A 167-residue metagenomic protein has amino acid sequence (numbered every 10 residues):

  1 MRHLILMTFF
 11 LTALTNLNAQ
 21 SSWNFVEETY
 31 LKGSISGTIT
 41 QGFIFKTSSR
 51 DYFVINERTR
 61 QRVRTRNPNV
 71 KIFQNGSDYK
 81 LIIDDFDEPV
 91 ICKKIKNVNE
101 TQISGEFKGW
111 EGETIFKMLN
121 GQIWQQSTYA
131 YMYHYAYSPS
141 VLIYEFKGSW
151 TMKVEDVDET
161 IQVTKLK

Functional and structural regions predicted by a protein language model:
H3-L17: Sec-dependent N-terminal signal peptides
S21-I39, K93-W110: Structural detector for short beta-strands of small beta-barrel domains
I35-Y52, F107-I123: Short, basic/aromatic beta-hairpin or loop at an interaction surface
F45, F53-I55, V70-I72, L81 (+3 more regions): Fold-core signature of tandem repeat domains
Y52-F53, E88, I123-W124, E159: Short, isolated positions in well-ordered beta-strands
R58-F73, Y129-Y144: Short nucleic-acid-contacting surface segments enriched for D/E, G, S/T with interspersed K/R
S77-D85, G148-D156: Short, Lys/Arg- and Gly-enriched loop/turn segments at beta-strand edges
D85-I103, E155-K167: Short peripheral tails and domain-boundary helices/loops at the edges of structured domains
